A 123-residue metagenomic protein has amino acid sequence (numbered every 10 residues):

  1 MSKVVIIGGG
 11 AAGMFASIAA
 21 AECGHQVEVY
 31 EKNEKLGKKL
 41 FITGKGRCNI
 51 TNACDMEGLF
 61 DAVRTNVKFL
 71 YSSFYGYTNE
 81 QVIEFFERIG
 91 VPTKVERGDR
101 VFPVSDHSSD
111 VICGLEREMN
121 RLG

Functional and structural regions predicted by a protein language model:
S2-V29: N-terminal Rossmann-like FAD-binding beta1-loop-alpha1 element of flavoenzymes
G8, G44, N52: Pocket-edge structural micro-motifs
G13-F15, L36-K39: Short N-terminal binding/cap micro-motifs at the start of the first secondary-structure element
G44-N49, I112-C113: Short, hinge-like loop/turn segments at secondary-structure boundaries
R47-V95: Glycine-rich active-site loop/strand segments that organize a redox cofactor
G76-G123: Feature captures the FAD/FMN-dependent oxidoreductase FAD-binding
